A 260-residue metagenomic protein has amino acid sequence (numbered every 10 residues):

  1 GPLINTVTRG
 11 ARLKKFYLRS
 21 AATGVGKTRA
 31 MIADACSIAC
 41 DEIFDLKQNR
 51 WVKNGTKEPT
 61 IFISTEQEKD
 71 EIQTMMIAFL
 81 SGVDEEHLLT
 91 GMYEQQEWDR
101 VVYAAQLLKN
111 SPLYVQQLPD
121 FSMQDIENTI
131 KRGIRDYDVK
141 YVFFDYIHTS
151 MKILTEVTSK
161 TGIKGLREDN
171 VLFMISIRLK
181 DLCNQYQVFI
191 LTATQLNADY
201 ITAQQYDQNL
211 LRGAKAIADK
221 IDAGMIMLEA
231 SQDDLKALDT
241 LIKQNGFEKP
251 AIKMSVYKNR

Functional and structural regions predicted by a protein language model:
G1-L13: Phosphate-handling catalytic cores of nucleic-acid transaction enzymes
N5-T6, D41-D138, Q208: Cytosolic-facing regulatory segments adjacent to core modules
R12-Y17, E58: Pre-Walker A (Motif I) flank of P-loop NTPase domains
L18, K140-F143, L191, M225: Structural motif
A22-T23, T65: P-loop (Walker A) phosphate-binding loop of NTP-binding proteins
G24, W51, M174-R260: Phosphate-binding/switch region of NTP-binding enzymes
A30-D34, I72: Hydrophobic positions on the alpha1 helix immediately C-terminal to the Walker A/P-loop
P112-Q185: Phosphate-binding/switch loop-helix module in NTP-utilizing enzymes
